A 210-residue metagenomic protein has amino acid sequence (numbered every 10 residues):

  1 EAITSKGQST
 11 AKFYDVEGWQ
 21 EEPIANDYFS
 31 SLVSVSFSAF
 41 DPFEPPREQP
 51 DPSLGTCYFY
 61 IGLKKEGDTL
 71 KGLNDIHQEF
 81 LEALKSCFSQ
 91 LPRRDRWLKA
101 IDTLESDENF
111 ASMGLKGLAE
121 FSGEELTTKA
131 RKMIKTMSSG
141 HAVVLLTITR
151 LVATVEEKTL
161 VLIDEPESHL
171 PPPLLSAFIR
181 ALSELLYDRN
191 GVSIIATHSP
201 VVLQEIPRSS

Functional and structural regions predicted by a protein language model:
E1-I24: Extended, regular secondary-structure scaffolds
E1-Q8, E124-S210: Switch/communication elements of ASCE P-loop NTPase nucleotide-binding domains
K12-E17, N26, A39-L145, T149-E156 (+1 more regions): Extended helical coiled-coil dimerization/tether regions that scaffold and oligomerize large DNA-maintenance assemblies
F29: ABC ATPase nucleotide-binding domain
S36-S38, K64, T197-P200: A short beta-strand-to-loop transition that corresponds to the Sensor-1 phosphate-sensing loop of AAA+ P-loop ATPases
